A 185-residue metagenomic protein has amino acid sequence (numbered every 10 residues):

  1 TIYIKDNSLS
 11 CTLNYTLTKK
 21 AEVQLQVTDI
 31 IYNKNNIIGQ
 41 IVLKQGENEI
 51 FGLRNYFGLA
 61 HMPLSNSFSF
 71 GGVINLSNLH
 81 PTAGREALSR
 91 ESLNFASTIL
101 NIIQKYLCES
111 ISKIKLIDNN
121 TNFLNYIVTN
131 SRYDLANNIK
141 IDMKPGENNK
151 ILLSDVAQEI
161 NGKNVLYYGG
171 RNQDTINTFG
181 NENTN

Functional and structural regions predicted by a protein language model:
T1-S89, M143-N164, Y168-F179: GHKL/Histidine-kinase-like ATPase module
F68-I139: Mixed-charge (acidic/basic) macromolecular-recognition segments
N181-N185: C-terminal regions of proteins
